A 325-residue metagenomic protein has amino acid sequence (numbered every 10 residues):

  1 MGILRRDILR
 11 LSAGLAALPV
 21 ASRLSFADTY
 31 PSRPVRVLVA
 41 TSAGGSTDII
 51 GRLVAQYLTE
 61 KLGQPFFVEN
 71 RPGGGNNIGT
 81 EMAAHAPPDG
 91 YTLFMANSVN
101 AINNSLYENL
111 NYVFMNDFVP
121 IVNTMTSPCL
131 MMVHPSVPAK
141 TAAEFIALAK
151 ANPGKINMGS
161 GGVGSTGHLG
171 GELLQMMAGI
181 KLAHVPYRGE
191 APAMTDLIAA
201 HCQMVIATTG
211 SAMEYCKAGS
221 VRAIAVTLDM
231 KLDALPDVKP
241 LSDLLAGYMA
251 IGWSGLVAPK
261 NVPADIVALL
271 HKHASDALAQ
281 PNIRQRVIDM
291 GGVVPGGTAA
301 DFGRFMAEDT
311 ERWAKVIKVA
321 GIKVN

Functional and structural regions predicted by a protein language model:
M1-L15: N-terminal secretory signal peptides and thylakoid transit peptides that target proteins across membranes
L18-L24: C-terminal segment of classical bacterial N-terminal signal peptides
L24-M115, K155, V163, I180-Q203 (+3 more regions): N-terminal (or domain-start) structured segment
S32-P34, K217, A264-N325: An extracytoplasmic/periplasmic, membrane-proximal ligand-sensing/linker region
H85-Y91, S105-P192, L241, W253-R286: Hinge/capping helix and adjacent helix->loop/strand transition within the periplasmic-binding protein
N97-S98, P135, T209-G210, L228 (+1 more regions): Short secondary-structure boundary segments
T126, A212-Q280, E308-E311: C-terminal lobe and pocket-closing loops of periplasmic/extracytoplasmic Venus-flytrap solute-binding proteins
